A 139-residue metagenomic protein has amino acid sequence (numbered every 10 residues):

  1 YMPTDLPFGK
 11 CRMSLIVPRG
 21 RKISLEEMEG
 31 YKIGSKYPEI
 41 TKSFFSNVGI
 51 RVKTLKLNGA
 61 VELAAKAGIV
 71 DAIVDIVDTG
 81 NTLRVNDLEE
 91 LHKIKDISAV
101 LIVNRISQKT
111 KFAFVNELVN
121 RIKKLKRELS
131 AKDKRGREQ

Functional and structural regions predicted by a protein language model:
Y1-Q139: Domain-level signature for soluble enzymes in the chorismate/prephenate branch of the shikimate pathway
